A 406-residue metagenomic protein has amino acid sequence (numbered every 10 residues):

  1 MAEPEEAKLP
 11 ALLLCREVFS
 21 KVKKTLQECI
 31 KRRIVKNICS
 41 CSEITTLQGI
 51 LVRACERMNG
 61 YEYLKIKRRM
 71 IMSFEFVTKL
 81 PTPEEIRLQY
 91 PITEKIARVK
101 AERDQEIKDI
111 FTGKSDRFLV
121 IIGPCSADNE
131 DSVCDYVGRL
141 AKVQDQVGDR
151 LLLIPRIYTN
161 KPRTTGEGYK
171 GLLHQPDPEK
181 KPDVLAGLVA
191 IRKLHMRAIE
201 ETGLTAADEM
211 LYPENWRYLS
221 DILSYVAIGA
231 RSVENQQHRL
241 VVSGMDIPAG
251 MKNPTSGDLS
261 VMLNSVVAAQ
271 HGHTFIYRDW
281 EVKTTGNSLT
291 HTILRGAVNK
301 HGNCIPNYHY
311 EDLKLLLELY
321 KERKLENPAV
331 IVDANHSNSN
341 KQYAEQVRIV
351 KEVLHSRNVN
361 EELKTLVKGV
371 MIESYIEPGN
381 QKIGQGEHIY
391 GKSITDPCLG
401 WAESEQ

Functional and structural regions predicted by a protein language model:
M1-L13, S20, A54, N59: Short, often N-terminal, low-complexity regions that either remain intrinsically disordered or form a short helix
K8, K24-T25, N37, I44 (+1 more regions): Polybasic, lysine-rich low-complexity intrinsically disordered segments
C15, C29, C39-C41, C55: Cysteine-centered motifs
E43, I50-I71: Short, Lys/Arg-enriched N-terminal segments with co-localized hydrophobic residues within the first ~10-30 amino acids
S73-T112: N- or domain-start disorder-to-order transition segments that initiate the globular core
T78, V137, R150-L315, H336-S337 (+5 more regions): Active-site-facing alpha/beta catalytic cores
G123, V332, G400: Conserved, mostly hydrophobic/aromatic
Y375-Q406: Internal helix-turn-beta structural module
